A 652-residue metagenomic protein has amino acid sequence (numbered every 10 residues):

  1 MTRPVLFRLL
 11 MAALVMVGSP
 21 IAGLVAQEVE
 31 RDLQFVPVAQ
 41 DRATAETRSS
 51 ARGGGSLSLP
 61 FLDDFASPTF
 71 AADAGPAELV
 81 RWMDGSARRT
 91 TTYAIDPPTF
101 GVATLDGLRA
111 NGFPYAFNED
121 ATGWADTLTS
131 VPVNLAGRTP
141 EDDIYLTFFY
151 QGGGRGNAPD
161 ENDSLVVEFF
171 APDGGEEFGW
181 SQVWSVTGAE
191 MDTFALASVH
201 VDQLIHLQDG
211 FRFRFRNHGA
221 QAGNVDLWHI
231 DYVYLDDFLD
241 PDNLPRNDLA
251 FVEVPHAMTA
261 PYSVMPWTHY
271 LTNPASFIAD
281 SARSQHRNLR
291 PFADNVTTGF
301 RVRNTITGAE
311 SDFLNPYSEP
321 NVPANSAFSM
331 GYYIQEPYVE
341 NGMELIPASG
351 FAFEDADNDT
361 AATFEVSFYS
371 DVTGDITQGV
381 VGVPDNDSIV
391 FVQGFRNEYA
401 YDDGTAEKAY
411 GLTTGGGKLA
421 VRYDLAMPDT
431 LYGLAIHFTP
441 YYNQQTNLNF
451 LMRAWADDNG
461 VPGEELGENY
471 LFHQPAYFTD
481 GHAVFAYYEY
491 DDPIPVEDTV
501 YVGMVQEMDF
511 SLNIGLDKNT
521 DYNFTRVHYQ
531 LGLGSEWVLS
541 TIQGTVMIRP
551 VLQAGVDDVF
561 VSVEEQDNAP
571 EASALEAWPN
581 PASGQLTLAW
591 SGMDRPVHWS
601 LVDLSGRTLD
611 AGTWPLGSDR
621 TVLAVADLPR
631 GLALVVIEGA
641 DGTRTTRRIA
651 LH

Functional and structural regions predicted by a protein language model:
E28-I95, L239-V264, N273-P274, G379-S388 (+1 more regions): Extracellular carbohydrate-recognition regions
M83-P140, H229, E407-Y410: Surface-exposed, low-complexity/disordered Ser/Thr/Gly/Pro/Asn-rich loops and linkers
T122-W124, P159, A220-D237: Extracellular carbohydrate recognition
H229-Y232, V505-F560: Short, surface-exposed beta-strand/loop patches at domain edges that form aromatic-rich interfacial subsites
P241-P255, F395-L419, R549-W578, G592: Residue-level detector of functionally pivotal "anchor" positions at catalytic/ligand-binding pockets or at interdomain
T446-F524: Aromatic- and Gly/Pro-enriched, solvent-exposed loop/edge beta-strand patches characteristic of beta-rich domains
V561-G592, V602-L609, R630-L632, I649-H652: Surface-exposed, proline-anchored Ser/Thr-rich loop/turn motifs
A611, V622, A626, R630-H652: C-terminal tail/sorting-segment detector
